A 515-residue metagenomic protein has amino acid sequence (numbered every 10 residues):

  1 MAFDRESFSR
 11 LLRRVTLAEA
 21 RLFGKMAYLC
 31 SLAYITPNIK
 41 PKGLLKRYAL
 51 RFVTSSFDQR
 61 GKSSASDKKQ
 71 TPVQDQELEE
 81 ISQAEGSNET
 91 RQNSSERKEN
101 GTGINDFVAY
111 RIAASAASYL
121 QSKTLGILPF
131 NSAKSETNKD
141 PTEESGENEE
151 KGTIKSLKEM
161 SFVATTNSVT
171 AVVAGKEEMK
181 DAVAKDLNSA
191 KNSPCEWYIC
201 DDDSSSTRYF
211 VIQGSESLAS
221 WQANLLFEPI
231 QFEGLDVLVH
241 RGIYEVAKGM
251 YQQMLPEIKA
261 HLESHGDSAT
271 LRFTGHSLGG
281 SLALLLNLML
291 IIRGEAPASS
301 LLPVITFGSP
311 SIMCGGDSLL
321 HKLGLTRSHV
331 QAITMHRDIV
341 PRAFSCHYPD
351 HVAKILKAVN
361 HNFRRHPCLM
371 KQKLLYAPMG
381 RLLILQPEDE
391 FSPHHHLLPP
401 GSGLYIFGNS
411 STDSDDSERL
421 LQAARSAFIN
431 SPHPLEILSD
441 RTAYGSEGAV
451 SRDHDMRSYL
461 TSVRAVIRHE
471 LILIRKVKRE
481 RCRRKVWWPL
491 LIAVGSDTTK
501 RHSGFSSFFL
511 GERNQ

Functional and structural regions predicted by a protein language model:
M1-P194: N-terminal low-complexity, Ser/Thr- and acidic-residue-enriched intrinsically disordered segments
A174-G175, V183-Y198, S206, I212-R272 (+1 more regions): Alpha/beta hydrolase fold serine-hydrolase catalytic domain that processes acyl esters and thioesters
G275-G279, A283: Gly/Ala-rich beta-loop-alpha elbow adjacent to hydrolase catalytic centers
